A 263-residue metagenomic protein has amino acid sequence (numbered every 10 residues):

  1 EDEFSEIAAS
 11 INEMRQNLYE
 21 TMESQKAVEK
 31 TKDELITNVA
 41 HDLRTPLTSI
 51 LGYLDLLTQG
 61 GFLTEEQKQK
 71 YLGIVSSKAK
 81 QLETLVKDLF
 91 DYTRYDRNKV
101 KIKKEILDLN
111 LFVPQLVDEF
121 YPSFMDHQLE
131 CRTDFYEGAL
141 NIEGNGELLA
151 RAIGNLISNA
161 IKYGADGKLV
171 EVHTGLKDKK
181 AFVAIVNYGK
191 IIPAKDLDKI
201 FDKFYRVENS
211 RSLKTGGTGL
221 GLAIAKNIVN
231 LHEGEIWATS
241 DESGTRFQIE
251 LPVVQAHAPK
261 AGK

Functional and structural regions predicted by a protein language model:
E1-I36, L54-T58, G73, K195 (+6 more regions): Membrane-proximal HAMP signal-relay module
R97-I102, N141-G144: Conserved micro-motifs of the catalytic ATP-binding
K103-L107, M125, E130-L140: Conserved catalytic submotifs in the C-terminal HATPase_c
L109, I191-D202: Short helix N-cap motif at coil->helix boundaries in the Bergerat
A160-I161: Short helix-loop "hinge" at the ATP-lid/N-box region of the Bergerat-fold HATPase_c
G167-K179: Short beta-strand/loop element within the Bergerat-fold HATPase_c
G216, G221, A225: Short alpha-helical Gxxx[C/S/T] motif in the catalytic ATP-binding
E233-T239: Glycine-rich ATP-binding loops of the HATPase_c
